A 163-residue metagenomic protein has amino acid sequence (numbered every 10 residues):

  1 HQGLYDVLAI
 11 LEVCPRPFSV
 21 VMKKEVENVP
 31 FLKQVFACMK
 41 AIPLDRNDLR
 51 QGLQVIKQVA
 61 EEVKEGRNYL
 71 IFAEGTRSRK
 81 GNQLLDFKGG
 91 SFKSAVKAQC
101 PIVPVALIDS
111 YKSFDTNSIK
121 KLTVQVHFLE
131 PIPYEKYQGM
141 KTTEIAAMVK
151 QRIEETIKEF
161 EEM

Functional and structural regions predicted by a protein language model:
H1-L49: Catalytic core of membrane glycerolipid acyltransferases/transacylases, capturing the structured, soluble-facing
L53-M163: Non-catalytic C-terminal accessory region of glycerolipid acyltransferases and related lyso-lipid remodeling enzymes
